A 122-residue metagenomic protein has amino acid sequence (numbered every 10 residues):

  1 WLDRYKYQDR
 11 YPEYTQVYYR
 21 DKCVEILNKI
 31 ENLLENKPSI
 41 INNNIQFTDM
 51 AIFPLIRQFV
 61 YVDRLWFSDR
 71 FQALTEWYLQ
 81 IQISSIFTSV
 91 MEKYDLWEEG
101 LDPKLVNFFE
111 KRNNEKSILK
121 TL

Functional and structural regions predicted by a protein language model:
W1-I83: GST-like fold's C-terminal all-alpha helical module
L34, Q82-T88, E110-N113, T121: Short C-terminal domain-edge/linker segments immediately following a structured domain
P54, R64, K93, P103-K104: General structural signal for secondary-structure boundaries
Q82-G100: Charged/polar, low-hydrophobicity segments characteristic of intrinsically disordered regions and flexible loops
Y94-L122: Acidic/histidine-enriched, glycine/proline-rich intrinsically disordered or flexible terminal extensions
